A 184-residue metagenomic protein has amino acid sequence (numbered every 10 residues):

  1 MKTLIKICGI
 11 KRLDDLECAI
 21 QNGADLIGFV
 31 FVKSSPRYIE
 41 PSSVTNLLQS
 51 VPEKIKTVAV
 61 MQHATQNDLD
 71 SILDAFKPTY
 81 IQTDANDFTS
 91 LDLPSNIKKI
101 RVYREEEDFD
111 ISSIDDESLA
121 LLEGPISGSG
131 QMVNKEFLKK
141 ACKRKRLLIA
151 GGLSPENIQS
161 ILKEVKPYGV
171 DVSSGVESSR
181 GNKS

Functional and structural regions predicted by a protein language model:
M1-S184: Conserved N-terminal beta1-alpha1 strand-loop-helix module at the mouth
